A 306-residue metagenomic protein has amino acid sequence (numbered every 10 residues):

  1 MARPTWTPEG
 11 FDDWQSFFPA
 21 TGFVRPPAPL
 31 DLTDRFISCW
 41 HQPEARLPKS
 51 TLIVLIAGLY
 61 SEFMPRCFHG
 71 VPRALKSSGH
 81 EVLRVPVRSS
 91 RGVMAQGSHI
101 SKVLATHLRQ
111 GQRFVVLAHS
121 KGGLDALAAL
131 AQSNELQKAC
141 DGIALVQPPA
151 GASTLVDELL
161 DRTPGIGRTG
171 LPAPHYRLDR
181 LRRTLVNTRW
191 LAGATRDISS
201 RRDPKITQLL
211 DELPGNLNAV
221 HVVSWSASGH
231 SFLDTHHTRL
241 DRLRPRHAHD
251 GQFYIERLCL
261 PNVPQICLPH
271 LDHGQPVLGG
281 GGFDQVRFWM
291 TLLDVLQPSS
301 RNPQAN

Functional and structural regions predicted by a protein language model:
M1-S78, T106-Q110, Q304-N306: Flexible, membrane-associating and regulatory peripheral segments of lipid-active enzymes
L47, E135-A139, D211-G215: Short, conserved loop/helix-junction motifs that constitute active-site signature segments in enzyme catalytic cores
V54, L83, A144, V220-V222 (+1 more regions): Hydrophobic/aromatic beta-strand patches that form the interior of the parallel beta-sheet core in alpha/beta enzyme
L55-L59, P148, S224: Glycine-rich His-Gly loop
R84-L104: Catalytic nucleophile-loop/oxyanion-hole region of alpha/beta-hydrolase and closely related hydrolase-like folds
S98-P204: Serine-dependent carboxylesterase/thioesterase catalytic core of lipase-like alpha/beta-hydrolase/SGNH enzymes
L185-D234: Serine-hydrolase catalytic core
L213-N306: C-terminal catalytic-base region of ester-bond hydrolases, centering on the histidine of the charge-relay
